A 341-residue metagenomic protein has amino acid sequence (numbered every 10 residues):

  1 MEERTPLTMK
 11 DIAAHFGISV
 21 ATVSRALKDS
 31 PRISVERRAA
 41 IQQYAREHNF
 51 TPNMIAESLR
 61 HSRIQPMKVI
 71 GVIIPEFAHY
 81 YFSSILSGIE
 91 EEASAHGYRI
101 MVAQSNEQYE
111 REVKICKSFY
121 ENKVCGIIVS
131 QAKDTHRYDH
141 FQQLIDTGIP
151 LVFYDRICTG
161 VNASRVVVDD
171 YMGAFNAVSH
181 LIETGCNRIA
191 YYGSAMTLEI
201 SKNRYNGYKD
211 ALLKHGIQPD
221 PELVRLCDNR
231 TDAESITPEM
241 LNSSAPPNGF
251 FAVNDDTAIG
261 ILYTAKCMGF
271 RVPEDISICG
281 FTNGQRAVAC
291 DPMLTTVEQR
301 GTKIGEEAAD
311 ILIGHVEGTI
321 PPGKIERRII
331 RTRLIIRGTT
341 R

Functional and structural regions predicted by a protein language model:
M1-I64, R341: N-terminal helix-turn-helix DNA-binding module of bacterial transcription factors
E2-T8, R46-Y81, I85-S87, H96 (+1 more regions): N-terminal helix-turn-helix/winged-helix DNA-binding helices and compositionally similar short basic alpha-helical
Y80-A95, G173-A177, E199-Q218, G260 (+2 more regions): Short, solvent-exposed amphipathic alpha-helices that sit in or adjacent to ligand/effector-binding or catalytic
A93-Q104, Y191, K209-T231: Short beta-strand elements in bilobed, periplasmic/extracellular small-molecule ligand-binding domains
E107, S130-N176, T197, D256 (+1 more regions): Flexible loop/hinge segments that line or gate small-molecule binding clefts
S164-Y191, N203-D210, R230-E239, A258 (+1 more regions): Hydrophobic alpha-helical segments within soluble ligand-binding/sensing domains
F175-I217, E222, P322-T339: An alpha-beta-alpha
I236-R341: Flexible loop/turn connectors
